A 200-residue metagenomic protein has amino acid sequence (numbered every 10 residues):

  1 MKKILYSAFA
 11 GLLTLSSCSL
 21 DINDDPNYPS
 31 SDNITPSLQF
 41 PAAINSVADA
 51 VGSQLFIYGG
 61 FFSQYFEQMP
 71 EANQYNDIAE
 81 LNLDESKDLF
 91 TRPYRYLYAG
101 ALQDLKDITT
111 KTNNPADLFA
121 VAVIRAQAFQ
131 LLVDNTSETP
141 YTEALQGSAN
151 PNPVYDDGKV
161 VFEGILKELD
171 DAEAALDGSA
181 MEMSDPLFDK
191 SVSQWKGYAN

Functional and structural regions predicted by a protein language model:
M1-S16: Sec-dependent bacterial lipoprotein signal peptides
K2-Y6, T35, L118, G164: Residues at the start of alpha-helices and the adjacent loop-to-helix junctions
C18-N73, L81-D84, D88, R92 (+4 more regions): Membrane-proximal, proline-rich intrinsically disordered regions
P26-I34, M181-Y198: Short, surface-exposed recognition loops and adjoining beta-strand edges that mediate ligand/DNA contacts, enriched
Q39, D117, I124, V161 (+2 more regions): Structural signature of alpha-solenoid helical repeat junctions
N73-P140, Q146-S184: Conserved, well-structured interaction surfaces
